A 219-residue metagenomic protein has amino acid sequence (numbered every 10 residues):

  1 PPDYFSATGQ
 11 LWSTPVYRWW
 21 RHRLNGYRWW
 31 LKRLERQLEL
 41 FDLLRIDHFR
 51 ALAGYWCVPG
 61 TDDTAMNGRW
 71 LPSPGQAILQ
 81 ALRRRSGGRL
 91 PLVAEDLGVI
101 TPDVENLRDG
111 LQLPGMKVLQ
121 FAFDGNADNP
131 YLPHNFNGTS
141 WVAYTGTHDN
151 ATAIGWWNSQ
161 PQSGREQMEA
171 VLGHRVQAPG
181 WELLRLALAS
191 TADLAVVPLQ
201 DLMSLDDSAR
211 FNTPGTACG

Functional and structural regions predicted by a protein language model:
P1-V196, Q200-L202, D206, C218: Alpha-amylase-like alpha-glycosidases and glucanotransferases acting on alpha-linked glucans and related
A209-G219: N-terminal pre-core extensions flanking Radical SAM catalytic domains
